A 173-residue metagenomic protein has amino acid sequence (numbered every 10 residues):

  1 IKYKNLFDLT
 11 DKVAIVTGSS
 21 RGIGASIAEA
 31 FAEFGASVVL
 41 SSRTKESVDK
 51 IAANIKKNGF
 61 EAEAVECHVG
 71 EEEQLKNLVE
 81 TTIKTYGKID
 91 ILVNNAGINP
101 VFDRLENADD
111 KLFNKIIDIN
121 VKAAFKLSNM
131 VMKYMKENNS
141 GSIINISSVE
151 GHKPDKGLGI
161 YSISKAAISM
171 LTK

Functional and structural regions predicted by a protein language model:
V13, S20-G22: Conserved glycine-rich cofactor-binding loop
F34-I51: Conserved glycine-rich Rossmann-like NAD(P)H-binding loop of the short-chain dehydrogenase/reductase
E46, E66-L78, D110: The beta1-alpha1 cofactor-binding region of Rossmann-like NAD(H)/NADP(H)-dependent oxidoreductases
D103-L105, D109-N114: Substrate-binding pocket helix/loop in short-chain dehydrogenase/reductase
A108, P154-S162: Active-site loop-to-helix junction immediately N-terminal to the catalytic Tyr of the SDR YXXXK motif in Rossmann-fold
S128, S164, T172: Active-site helix of classical SDR
S148: Residue(s) in the substrate-gating loop at a strand-loop-helix junction that position the organic substrate next
